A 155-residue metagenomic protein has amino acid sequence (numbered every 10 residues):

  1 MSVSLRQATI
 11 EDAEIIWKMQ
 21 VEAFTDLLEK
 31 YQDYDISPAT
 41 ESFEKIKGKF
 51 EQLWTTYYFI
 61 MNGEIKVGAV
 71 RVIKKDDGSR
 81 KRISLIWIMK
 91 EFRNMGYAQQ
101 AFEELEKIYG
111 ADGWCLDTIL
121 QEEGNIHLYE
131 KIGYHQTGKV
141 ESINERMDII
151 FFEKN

Functional and structural regions predicted by a protein language model:
S4-K18: A short beta-loop-alpha structural element at the N-terminal edge of CoA-dependent acyl/N-acetyltransferase catalytic
V21-K47: Conserved GNAT-fold acetyl-CoA-binding loop/helix
K45-F59: A short helix-loop-beta-strand connector motif used in the catalytic cores of GNAT acetyltransferases and, in some
F59, I65-K74, R80-W87: Conserved beta-strand in the GNAT
S79-K90, L116-T118, I150: Conserved acetyl-CoA binding element of GNAT-fold acetyltransferases
I88, N94-K107, H127-K131: Conserved acetyl-CoA-binding loop-helix of GNAT-fold acetyltransferases
Q99-Q100, Q121-G138, N144: Conserved active-site alpha-helix within GNAT-family acetyltransferase domains
K107-L120: Conserved GNAT acetyl-CoA-binding A-motif
